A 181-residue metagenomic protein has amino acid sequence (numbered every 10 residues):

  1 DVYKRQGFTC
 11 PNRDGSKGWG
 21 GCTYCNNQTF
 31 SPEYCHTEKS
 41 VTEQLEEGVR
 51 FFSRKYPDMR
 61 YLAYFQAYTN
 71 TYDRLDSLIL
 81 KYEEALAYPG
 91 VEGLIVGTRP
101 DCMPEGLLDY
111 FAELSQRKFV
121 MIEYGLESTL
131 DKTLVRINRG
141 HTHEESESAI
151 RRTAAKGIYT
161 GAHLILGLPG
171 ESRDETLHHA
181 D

Functional and structural regions predicted by a protein language model:
V2-Y3: Short, small-residue-biased leader/transition segments that mark boundaries at the very start of proteins
T9-F30: Local cysteine-cluster metal-coordination motifs and their immediate loop/turn environment, predominantly Fe-S cluster
C22, L86-V91, H178-D181: Structural recognition of alpha->loop->beta junctions
Q28-G48, F52, Y56-L75, P89-M103 (+1 more regions): Core AdoMet radical
F52-Y56, Y82-P89, F111-F119, R151-A155: Acidic (Asp/Glu)-rich catalytic clusters
I79-E83, A112, S172-D181: Short, electropositive alpha-helical surface patch
G106-Y110: A short acidic, amphipathic alpha-helical/loop segment
D131, T153-E175: Conserved strand-turn element in the central/C-terminal portion of the radical SAM core barrel that lines
